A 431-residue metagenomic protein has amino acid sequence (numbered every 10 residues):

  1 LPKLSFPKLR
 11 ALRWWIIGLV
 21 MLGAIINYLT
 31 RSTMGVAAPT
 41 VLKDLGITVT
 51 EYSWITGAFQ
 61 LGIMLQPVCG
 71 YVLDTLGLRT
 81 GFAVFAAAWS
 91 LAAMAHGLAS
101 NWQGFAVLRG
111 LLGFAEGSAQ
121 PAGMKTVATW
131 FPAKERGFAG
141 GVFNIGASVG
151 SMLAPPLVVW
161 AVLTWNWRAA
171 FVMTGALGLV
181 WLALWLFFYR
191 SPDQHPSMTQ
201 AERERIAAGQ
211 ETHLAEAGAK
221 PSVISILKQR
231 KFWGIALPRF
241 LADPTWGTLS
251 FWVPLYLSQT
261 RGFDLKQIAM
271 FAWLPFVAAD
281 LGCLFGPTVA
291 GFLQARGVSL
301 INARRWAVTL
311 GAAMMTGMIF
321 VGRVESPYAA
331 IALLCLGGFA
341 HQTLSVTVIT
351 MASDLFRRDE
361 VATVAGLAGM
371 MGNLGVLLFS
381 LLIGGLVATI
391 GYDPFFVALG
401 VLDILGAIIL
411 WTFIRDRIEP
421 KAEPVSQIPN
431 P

Functional and structural regions predicted by a protein language model:
M34-G35, Q229-L284, L344-S345, I349: Extracytoplasmic gate region of multi-pass secondary transporters
G35-Q66: Extracellular/periplasmic helix-loop-helix junction of adjacent transmembrane segments in MFS-like secondary
G46, G77, L98-G104, A115 (+3 more regions): Helix-breaking motifs and short loop linkers at transmembrane-helix boundaries and internal kinks in secondary membrane
G57-Y71, W273-G286: Central cavity-lining transmembrane alpha-helices of secondary-active solute carriers, predominantly the Major
L65-Q103: Conserved MFS/SLC helix-loop-helix module at the cytosolic interface between two early adjacent transmembrane helices
A87-S100, L310-E325: C-terminal ends and interior cores of transmembrane alpha-helices in multi-pass membrane transporters/permeases
L108-A147: Cytoplasmic helix-loop-helix junction between adjacent transmembrane helices in 12-TM secondary transporters
F143-P196: Helix-loop-helix hairpin linking two adjacent transmembrane segments in secondary transporters
